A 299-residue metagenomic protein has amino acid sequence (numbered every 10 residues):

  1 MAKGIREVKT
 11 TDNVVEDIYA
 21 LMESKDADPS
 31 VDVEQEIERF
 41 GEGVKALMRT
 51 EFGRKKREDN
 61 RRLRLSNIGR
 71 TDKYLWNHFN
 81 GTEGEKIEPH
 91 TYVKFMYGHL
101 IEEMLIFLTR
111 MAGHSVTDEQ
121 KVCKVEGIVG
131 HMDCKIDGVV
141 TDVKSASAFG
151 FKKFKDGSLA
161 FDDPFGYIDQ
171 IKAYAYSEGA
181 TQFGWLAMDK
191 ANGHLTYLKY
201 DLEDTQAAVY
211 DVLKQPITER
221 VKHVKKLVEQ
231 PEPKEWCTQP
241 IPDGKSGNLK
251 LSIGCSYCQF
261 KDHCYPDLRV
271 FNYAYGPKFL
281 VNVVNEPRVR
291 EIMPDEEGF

Functional and structural regions predicted by a protein language model:
M1-V140, S147-S158, F165: Metal-dependent nuclease catalytic cores that hydrolyze phosphodiester bonds in DNA/RNA, characterized by
M96, H114-E229: Mg2+/Mn2+-dependent nuclease catalytic core
A173, S177-F299: Metal-dependent nuclease catalytic regions and adjoining charged, substrate-binding loops involved in nucleic-acid end
